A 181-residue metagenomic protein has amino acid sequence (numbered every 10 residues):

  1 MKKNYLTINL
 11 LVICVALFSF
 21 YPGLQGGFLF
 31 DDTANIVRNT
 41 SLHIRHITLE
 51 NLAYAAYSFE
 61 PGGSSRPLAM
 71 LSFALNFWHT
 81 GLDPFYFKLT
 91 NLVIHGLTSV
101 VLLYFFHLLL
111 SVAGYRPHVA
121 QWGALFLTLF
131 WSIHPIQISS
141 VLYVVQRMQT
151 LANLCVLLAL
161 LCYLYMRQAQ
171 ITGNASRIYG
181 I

Functional and structural regions predicted by a protein language model:
M1-I181: Polytopic membrane enzymes that build or remodel cell-surface glycoconjugates and lipids
